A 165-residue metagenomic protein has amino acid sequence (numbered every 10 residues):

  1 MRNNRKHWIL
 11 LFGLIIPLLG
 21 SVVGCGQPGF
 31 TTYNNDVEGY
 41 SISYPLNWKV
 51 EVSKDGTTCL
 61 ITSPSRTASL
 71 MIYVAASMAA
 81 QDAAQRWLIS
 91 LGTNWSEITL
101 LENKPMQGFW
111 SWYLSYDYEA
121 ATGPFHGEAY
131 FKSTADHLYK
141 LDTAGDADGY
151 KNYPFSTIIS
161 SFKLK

Functional and structural regions predicted by a protein language model:
R2-F12: Bacterial N-terminal signal peptides that target proteins for export
S21-G24: C-terminal motif of bacterial Sec signal peptides marking the signal peptidase cleavage site
Q27-S53: N-terminal "mature-domain start" segment
E51-Y153: Conserved polar/disulfide-associated segments of primarily extracytoplasmic proteins
T157-K165: Extracellular, beta-strand-rich glycan-interacting domains
